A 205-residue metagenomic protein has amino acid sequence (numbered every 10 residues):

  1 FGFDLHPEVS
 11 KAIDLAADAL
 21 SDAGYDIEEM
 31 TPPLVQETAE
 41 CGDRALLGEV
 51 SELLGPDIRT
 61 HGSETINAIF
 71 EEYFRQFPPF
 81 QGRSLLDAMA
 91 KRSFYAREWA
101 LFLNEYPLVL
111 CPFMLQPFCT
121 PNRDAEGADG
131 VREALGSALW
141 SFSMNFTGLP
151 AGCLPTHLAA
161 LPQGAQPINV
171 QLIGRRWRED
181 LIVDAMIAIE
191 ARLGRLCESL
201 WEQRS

Functional and structural regions predicted by a protein language model:
F1-G42, P78-P79: Gly/Ser-rich, acidic/histidine-flanked active-site/gating loops
F3, P117-F118: Short glycine-rich, flexible loops that bind phosphorylated cofactors or substrates
S10, D14-A23, L86, A90 (+2 more regions): Structural helix-boundary/capping segments
P32, P112-L115: Short, well-ordered beta-to-alpha junction loops that form the rim of enzyme active sites and present histidine/acidic
A45-A100, P112, C153-N169: Short helix-loop capping/hinge segments that flank enzyme active sites or metal/cofactor-binding pockets
L86-D87, F118-A138: Short, surface-exposed loop/helix-turn segments at secondary-structure junctions that function as lids/hinges flanking
E98-L101, V131-P155: Small-aliphatic-rich amphipathic alpha-helix that forms the alpha element of a beta-alpha
P107-V109: Conserved acidic residues
